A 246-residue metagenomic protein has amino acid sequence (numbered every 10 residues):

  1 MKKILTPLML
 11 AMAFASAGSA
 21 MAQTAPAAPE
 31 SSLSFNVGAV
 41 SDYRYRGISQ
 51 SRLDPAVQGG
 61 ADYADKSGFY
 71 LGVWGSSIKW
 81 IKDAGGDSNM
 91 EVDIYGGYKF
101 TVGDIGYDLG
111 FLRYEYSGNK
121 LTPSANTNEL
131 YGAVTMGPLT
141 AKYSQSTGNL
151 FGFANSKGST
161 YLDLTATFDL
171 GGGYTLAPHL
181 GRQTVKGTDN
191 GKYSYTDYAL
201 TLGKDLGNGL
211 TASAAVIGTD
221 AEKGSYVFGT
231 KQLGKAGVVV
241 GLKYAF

Functional and structural regions predicted by a protein language model:
M1-S32: Cleavable N-terminal export/targeting peptides
Q23-K79, G237: Short glycine/proline- and aromatic-enriched beta-strand/turn motifs that initiate or cap beta-hairpins
S31, L53-V57, S88-V92, I105 (+5 more regions): Residues that define the transmembrane beta-barrel architecture of outer-membrane proteins
V37-S41, G59-D65, I94-Y98, F111 (+4 more regions): Residues on the lipid-exposed face of transmembrane beta-strands in outer-membrane beta-barrel proteins
V40-I48, W74-D83, G103, L112-L121 (+3 more regions): Sequence/structural signature of outer-membrane beta-barrel proteins
S67-V73, G103-L109, P138-Y143, G172-P178 (+1 more regions): Repeated loop/turn-to-beta-strand initiation elements of outer-membrane beta-barrel proteins
P123-D189, Y193: Detector for outer-membrane/organellar transmembrane beta-barrel domains, recognizing the amphipathic beta-strand
L200-L210, V216, K231-F246: Outer-membrane beta-barrel "beta-signal"
